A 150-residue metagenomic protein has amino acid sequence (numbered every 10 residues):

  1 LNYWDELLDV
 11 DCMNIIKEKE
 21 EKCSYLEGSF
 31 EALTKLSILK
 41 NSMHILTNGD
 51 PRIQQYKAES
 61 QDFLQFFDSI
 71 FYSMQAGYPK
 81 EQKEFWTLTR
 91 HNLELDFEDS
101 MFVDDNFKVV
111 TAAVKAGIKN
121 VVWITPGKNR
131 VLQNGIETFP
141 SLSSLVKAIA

Functional and structural regions predicted by a protein language model:
L1-I15: A metal-dependent, Asp-based hydrolase signature
W4-L8, S24, Q65-F67, F97: Secondary-structure boundary/capping signal
W4-L8, S42-M43, Q61, E84-F85: Short, flexible segments with low predicted structural confidence
E6-D9, L39-N41, I118, N134-G135: Short glycine/proline-enriched coil/turn segments at helix->beta-strand junctions
C12-E20, Q54: Hydrophobic alpha-helical core bundles mediating ligand binding, dimerization, or RNAP-core interactions
K17-H44, K83: Short, acidic loop-to-helix structural element flanking the phosphoryl-transfer center in phosphate-processing enzymes
T34, P51, Q55-A150: Asp-based, Mg2+/Mn2+-dependent phosphohydrolase catalytic module
T47: Conserved phosphate-coupling serine/threonine residues in phosphotransfer and NTP-handling enzymes
